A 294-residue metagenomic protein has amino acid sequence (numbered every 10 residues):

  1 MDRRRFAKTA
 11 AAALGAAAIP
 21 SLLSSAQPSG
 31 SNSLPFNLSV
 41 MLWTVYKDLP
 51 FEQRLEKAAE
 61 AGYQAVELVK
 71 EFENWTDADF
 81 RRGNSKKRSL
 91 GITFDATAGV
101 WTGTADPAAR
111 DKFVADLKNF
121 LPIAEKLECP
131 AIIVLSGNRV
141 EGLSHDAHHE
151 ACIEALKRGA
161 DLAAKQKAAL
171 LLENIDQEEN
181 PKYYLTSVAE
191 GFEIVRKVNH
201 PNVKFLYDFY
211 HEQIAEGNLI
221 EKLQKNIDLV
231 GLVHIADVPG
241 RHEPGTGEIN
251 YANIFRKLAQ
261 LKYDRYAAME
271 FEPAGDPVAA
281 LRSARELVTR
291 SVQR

Functional and structural regions predicted by a protein language model:
D2-S39, T44-A59, L185-Y207, H211-R294: Histidine-acidic metal/acid-base catalytic patches
A10-L22, G30-N32, E73, N84 (+3 more regions): Active-site acidic/histidine proton-transfer and metal-coordination neighborhood in alpha/beta enzyme cores
L38, F94, L170: Hydrophobic anchor at the start of a short beta-strand that flanks the dinucleotide cofactor-binding loop
T44-Y46, K70-F72, V100-T102, S136-V140 (+4 more regions): Active-site-proximal loop/turn and secondary-structure-junction residues that shape catalytic pockets, frequently
A61-Y63, F94-W101, L135-S136: Short, conserved active-site loops that position catalytic residues or coordinate cofactors/metal ions across diverse
Q64, T93, P130, G231 (+1 more regions): Short acidic/polar active-site loop segments enriched in Thr and Asp
W75-F80: Active-site-adjacent beta->alpha loops and helix N-cap segments on the catalytic face of soluble alpha/beta enzymes
